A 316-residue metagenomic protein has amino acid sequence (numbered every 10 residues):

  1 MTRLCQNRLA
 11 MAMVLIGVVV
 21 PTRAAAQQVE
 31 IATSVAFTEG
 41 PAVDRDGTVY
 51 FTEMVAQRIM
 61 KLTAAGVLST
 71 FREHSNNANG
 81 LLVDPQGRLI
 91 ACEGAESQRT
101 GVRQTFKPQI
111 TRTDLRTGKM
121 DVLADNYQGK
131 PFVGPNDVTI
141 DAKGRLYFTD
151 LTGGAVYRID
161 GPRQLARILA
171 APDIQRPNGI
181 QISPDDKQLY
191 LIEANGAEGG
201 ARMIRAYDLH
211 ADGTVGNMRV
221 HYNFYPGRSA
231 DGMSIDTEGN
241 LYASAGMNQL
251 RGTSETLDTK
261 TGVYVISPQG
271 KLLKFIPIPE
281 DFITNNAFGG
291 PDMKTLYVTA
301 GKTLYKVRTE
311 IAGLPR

Functional and structural regions predicted by a protein language model:
M1-Q6: N-terminal secretory signal peptides that target proteins for export/translocation
N7-L9, A24: Hydrophobic alpha-helical segments, especially transmembrane helices and their immediate juxtamembrane helical caps
A10-V20: Bacterial N-terminal signal peptides
A25-R316: Sequence-structural signature of mature extracellular/luminal beta-sheet repeat domains, prominently beta-propellers
